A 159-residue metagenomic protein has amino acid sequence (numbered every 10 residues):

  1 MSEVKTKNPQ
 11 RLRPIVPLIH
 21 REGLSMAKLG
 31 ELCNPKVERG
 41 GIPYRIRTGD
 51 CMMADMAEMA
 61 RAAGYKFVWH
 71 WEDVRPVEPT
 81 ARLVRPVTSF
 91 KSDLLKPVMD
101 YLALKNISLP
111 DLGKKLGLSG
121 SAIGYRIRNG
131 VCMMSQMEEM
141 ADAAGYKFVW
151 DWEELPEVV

Functional and structural regions predicted by a protein language model:
M1-L24, V68-H70, R75-N106, V149-D151: A short, Lys/Arg-rich alpha-helix, primarily the initiator
E22, C33-K36, A63, K105 (+2 more regions): Core residues of bacterial helix-turn-helix
L24, C51-A54, I107, C132-S135: Residue-level signal for the short linker/turn that defines the boundary of a DNA-recognition helix
M26, V37-G40, F67, L109 (+2 more regions): The DNA-contacting recognition helix of HTH DNA-binding domains and analogous helical DNA-recognition elements
K28-C33, S108-G113: Short alpha-helical "recognition helix" segments of helix-turn-helix
N34-C51, G117-C132: Recognition helix of helix-turn-helix/homeodomain-like DNA-binding domains that insert into the DNA major groove
P43-Y44, G49, D55, M59 (+2 more regions): Acidic (E/D-rich), amphipathic helical modules within compact regulatory domains
A54-W69, S135-D151: DNA major-groove recognition helix of helix-turn-helix/homeodomain DNA-binding modules
